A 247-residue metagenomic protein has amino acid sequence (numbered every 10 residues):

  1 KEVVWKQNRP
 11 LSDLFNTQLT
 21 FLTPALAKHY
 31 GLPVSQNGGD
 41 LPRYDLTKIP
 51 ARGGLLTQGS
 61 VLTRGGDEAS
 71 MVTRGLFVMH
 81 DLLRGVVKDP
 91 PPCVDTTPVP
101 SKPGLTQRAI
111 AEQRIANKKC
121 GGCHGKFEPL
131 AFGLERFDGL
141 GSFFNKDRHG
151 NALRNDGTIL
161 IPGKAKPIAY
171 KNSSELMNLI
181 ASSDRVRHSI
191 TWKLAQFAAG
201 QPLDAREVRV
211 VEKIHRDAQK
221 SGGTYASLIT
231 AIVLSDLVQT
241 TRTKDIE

Functional and structural regions predicted by a protein language model:
K1-A198, V208-G223, T230-E247: Active-site substrate-binding loop specific to GH73 endo-beta-N-acetylglucosaminidase modules in bacterial autolysins
